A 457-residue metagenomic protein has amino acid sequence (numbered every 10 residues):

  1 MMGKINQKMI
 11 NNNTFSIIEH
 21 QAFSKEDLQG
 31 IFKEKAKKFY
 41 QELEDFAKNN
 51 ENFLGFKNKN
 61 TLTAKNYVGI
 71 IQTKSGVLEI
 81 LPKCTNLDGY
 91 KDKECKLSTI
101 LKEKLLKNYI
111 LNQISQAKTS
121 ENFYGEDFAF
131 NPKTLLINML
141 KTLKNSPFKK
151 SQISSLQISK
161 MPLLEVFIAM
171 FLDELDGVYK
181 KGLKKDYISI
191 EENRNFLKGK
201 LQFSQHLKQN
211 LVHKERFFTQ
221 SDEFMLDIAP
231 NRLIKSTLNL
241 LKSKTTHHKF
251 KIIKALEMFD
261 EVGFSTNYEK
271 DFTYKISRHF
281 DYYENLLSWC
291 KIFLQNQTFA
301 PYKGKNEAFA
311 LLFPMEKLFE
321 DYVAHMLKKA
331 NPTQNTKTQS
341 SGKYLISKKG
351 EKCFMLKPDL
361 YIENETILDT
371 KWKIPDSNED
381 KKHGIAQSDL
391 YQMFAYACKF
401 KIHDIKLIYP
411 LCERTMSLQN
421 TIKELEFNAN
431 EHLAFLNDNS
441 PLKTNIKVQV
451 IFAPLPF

Functional and structural regions predicted by a protein language model:
M1-N50, K303-F457: Catalytic core segments in nucleotide and nucleic-acid processing enzymes
G3-K303, E307-F309: Residue(s) in the substrate-gating loop at a strand-loop-helix junction that position the organic substrate next
